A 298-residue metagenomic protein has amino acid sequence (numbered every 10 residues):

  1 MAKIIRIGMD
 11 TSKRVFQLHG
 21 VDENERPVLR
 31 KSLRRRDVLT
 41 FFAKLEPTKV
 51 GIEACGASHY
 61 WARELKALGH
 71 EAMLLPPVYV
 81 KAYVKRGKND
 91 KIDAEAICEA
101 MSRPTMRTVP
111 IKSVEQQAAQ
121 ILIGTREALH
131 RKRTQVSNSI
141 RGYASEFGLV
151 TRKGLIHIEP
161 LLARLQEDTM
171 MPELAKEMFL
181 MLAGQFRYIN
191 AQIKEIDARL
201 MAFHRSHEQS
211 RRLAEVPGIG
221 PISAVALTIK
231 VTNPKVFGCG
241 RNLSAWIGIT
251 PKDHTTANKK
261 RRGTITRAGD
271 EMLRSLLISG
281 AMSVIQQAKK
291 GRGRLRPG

Functional and structural regions predicted by a protein language model:
M1-G298: A detector of single, family-specific signature residues that are central to catalytic or substrate-handling motifs
